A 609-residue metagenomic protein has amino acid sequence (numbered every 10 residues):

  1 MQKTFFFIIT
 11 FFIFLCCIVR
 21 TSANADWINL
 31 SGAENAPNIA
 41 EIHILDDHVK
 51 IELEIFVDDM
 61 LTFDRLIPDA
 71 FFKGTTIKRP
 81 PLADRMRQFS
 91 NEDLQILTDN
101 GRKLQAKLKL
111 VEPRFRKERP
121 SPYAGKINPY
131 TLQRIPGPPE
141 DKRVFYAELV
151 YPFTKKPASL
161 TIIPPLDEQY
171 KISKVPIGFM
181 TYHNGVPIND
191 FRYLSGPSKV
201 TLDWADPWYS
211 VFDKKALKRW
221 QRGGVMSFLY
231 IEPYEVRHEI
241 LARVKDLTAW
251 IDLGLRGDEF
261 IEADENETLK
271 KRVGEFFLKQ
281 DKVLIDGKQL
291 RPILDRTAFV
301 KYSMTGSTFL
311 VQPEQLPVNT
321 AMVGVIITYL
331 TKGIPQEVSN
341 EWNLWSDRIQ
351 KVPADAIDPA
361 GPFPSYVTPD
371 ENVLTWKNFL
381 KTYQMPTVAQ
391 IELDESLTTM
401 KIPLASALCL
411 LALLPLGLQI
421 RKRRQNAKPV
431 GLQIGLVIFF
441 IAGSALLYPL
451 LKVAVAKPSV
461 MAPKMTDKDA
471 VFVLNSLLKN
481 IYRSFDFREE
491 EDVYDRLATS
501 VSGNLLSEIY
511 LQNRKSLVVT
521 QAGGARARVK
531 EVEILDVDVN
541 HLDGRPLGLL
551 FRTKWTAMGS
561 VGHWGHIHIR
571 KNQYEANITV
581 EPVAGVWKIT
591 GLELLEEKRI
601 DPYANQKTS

Functional and structural regions predicted by a protein language model:
M1-I9: Bacterial N-terminal signal peptides that target proteins for export
I8-I18: Bacterial N-terminal signal peptides
C17-A25: Bacterial Sec-dependent signal peptides at the C-terminal "C-region" and cleavage site
N24-L404, S502-L505, L517-A525, L550 (+1 more regions): N-terminal soluble domains immediately following signal/targeting peptides that reside in extracytoplasmic
T201-W208, F212, E597-S609: Compositionally biased, proline/threonine/alanine/serine-rich low-complexity intrinsically disordered stretches
Q390-R488: Juxtamembrane and targeting peptides
M465-V529: Core segments of small alpha/beta cavity-forming domains
Q521-N605: Non-cytosolic head/periplasmic domains of membrane-anchored proteins
